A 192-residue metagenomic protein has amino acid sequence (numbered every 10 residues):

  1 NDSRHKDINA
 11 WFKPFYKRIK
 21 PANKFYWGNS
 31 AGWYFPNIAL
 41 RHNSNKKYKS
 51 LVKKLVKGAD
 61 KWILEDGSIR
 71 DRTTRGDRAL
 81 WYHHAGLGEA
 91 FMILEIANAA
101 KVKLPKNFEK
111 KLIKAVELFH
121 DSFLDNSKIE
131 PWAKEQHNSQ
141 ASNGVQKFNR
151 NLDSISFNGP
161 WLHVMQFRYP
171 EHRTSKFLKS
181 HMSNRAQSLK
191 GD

Functional and structural regions predicted by a protein language model:
N1-V102, E109: Aromatic-lined, polymer-binding surfaces characteristic of secreted/periplasmic polysaccharide-degrading enzymes
I96, A100, K110, K114-L118 (+2 more regions): Terminal, non-catalytic domain-edge segments
